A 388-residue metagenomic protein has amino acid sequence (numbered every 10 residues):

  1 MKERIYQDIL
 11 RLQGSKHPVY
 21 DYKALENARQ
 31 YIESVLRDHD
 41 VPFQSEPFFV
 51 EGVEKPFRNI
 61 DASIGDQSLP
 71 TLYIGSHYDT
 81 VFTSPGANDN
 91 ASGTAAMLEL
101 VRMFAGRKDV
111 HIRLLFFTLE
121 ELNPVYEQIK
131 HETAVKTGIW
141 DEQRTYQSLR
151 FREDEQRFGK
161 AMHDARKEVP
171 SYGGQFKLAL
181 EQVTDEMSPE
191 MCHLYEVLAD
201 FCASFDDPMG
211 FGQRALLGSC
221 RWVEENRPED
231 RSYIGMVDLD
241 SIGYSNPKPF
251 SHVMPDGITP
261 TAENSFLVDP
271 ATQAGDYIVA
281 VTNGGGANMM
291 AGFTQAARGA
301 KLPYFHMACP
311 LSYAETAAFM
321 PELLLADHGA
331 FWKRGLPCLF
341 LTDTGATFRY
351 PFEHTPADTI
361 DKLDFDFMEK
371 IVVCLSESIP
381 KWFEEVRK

Functional and structural regions predicted by a protein language model:
R4-Q7, R11, K23, N27 (+14 more regions): Extracytoplasmic/secreted proteins, especially bacterial periplasmic and envelope-associated proteins
Q7-Q67, H306-C309: A non-catalytic alpha/beta surface segment that caps or lines the substrate-entry region of metallo-dependent hydrolase
Q13, F319-A346: Short glycine-rich, acidic/polar surface loops and turns
P42, F49-E51, Q67-S68, Y78-F82 (+4 more regions): Solvent-exposed loop/turn segments at secondary-structure junctions within structured extracellular/periplasmic domains
D61, L72-G75, R113-F116, I234-D240 (+1 more regions): Structural recognition of the beta-strand scaffold that forms the well-ordered cores of secreted hydrolase catalytic
V81-A291, L323: Acidic/histidine-rich catalytic neighborhood of metal-dependent amide-processing enzymes
T294, G299-L324: Short catalytic/ligand-gating loop segments at beta-alpha or beta-beta junctions within enzyme catalytic domains
G345-K388: His/Asp/Glu-rich mid-to-C-terminal helical/loop segments that flank catalytic regions of hydrolases
